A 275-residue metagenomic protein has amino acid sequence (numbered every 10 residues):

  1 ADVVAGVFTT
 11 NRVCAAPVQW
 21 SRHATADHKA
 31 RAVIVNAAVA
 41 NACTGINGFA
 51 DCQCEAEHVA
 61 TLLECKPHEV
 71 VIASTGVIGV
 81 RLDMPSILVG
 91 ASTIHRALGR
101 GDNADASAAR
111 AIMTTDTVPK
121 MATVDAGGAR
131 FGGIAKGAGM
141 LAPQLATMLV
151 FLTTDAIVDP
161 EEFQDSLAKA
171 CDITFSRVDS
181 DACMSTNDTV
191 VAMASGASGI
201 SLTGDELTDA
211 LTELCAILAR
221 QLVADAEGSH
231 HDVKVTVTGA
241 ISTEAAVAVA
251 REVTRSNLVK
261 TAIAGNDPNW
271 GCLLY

Functional and structural regions predicted by a protein language model:
A1-V13: N-terminal amphipathic/basic leader segments beginning at the initiator methionine
N11-P17, I46-C54: Glycine-rich anion/phosphate-binding loops
Q53, H58-F175: Glycine-rich, mobile lid/loop segments that gate access to catalytic sites or pores
C65-E69, R100-A109, A122, F175-N187 (+2 more regions): Flexible, glycine/charged-enriched surface loops at secondary-structure junctions
D159-L218: Acidic, glycine-rich loop-and-beta core segments that form the ion-binding/anion-interacting portion of active sites
A192-G265: A glycine- and small/hydrophobic-rich beta-loop-beta segment that serves as a flexible "lid/hinge" or phosphate-binding
Y275: Conserved small/polar residues in nucleotide/adenosyl-binding loops
